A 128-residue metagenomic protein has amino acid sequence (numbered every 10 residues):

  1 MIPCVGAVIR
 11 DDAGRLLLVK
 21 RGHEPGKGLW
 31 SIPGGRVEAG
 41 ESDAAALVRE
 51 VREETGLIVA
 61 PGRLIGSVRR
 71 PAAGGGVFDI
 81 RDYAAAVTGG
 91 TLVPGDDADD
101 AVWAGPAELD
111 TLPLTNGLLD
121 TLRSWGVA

Functional and structural regions predicted by a protein language model:
M1-L16, R36, S67: Conserved N-terminal beta-strand and adjoining loop/helix that marks the start of the Nudix/MutT-like hydrolase domain
P3-V5, G14, F78-R81, D99: Change "...and in nucleic-acid phosphodiester-cleaving endonucleases..." to "...and in nucleic-acid processing enzymes
I9-R10, L18, A85-V87, W103: Conserved hydrophobic "DFG−1" position in protein kinase catalytic cores
R15, G90-V93: Short helix-loop capping/hinge motifs at secondary-structure junctions, enriched in acidic/polar residues
R15-E53, L57: Conserved Nudix-box catalytic region and its N-terminal flanking loop in Nudix hydrolases and closely related
L57-G66: A short coil-to-beta-strand element that immediately follows conserved catalytic motifs
V68-T91, V102: Active-site-adjacent beta-strand/loop module that shapes the phosphate/pyrophosphate-binding cleft
A84, V93-W125: NUDIX/MutT-family hydrolases
